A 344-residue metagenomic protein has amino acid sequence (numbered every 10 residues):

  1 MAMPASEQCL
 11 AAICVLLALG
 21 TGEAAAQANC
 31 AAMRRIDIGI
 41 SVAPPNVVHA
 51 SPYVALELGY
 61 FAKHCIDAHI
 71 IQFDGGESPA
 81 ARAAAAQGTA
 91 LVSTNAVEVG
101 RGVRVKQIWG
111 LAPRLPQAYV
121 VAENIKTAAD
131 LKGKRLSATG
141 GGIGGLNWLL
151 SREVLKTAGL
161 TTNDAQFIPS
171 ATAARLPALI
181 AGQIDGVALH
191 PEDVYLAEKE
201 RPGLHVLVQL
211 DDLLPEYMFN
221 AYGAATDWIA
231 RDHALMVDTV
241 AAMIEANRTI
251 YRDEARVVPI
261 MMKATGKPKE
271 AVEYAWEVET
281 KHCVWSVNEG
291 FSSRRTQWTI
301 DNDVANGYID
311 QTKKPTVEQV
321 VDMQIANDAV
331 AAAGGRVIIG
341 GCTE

Functional and structural regions predicted by a protein language model:
M1-A11: Bacterial N-terminal signal peptides that target proteins for export
C9-G20: Bacterial N-terminal signal peptides
T21-A26: Sec/Tat signal peptide C-region and signal peptidase I cleavage site
Q27-A171, L176-A178, D185-P191, V206-L210 (+2 more regions): Short, glycine-/small- and polar/acidic-enriched structural segments that line small-molecule recognition paths
A174-G266: Pocket-lining segment of extracytoplasmic ligand-binding domains
I180-A181, E279-R294, I325-G335: Short amphipathic alpha-helical segments at helix boundaries and their inter-helical linkers
A230-Q311: Secondary-structure end/capping motifs
D301-E344: Conserved C-terminal helix/tail region of periplasmic/extracytoplasmic solute-binding proteins
